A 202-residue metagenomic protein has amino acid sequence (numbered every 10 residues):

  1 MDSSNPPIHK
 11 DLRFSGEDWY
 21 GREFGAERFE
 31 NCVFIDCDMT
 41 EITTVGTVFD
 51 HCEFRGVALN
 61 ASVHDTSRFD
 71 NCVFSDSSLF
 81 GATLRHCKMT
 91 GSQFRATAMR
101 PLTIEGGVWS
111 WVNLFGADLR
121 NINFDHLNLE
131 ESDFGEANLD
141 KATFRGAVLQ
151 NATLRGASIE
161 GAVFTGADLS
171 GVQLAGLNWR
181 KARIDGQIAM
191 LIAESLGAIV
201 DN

Functional and structural regions predicted by a protein language model:
M1-N202: Tandem repeat scaffolds
